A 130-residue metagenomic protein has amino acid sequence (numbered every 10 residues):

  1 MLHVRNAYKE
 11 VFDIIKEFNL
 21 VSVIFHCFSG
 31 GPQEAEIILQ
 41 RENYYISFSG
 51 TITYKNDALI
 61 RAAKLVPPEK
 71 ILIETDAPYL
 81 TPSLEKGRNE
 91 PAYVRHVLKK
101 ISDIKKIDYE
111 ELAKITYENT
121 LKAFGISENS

Functional and structural regions predicted by a protein language model:
M1-E42, T53, R61-A62, V66 (+3 more regions): Divalent metal-binding pocket/active-site signature
H3, S47-S49, E74: Generic beta-sheet signal
S22, Y45, K70-L72: Hydrophobic "anchor" residues on beta-strands that sit immediately upstream of conserved functional sites
S29, G50-Y54, A77-Y79: Short, acidic/turn-prone active-site loops that include or flank metal/cofactor- and phosphate-binding residues
S47-G50, P82-E85, K100: Conserved short-loop catalytic and cofactor-binding motifs
D57: Conserved catalytic/ligand-binding micro-motifs in nucleotide and anionic cofactor chemistry
E69-G87: Short acidic/histidine-rich active-site segments
V94-S130: Mid-to-C-terminal alpha-helical segments outside catalytic/metal-binding sites
